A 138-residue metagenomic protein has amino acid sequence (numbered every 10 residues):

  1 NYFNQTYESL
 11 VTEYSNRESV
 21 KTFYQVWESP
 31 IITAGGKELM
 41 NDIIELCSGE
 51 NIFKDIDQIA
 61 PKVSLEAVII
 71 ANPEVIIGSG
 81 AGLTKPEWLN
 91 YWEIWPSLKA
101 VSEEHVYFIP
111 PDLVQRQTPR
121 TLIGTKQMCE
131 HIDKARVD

Functional and structural regions predicted by a protein language model:
N1-D138: N-terminal ligand-binding lobe of clamshell/alpha-beta domains
